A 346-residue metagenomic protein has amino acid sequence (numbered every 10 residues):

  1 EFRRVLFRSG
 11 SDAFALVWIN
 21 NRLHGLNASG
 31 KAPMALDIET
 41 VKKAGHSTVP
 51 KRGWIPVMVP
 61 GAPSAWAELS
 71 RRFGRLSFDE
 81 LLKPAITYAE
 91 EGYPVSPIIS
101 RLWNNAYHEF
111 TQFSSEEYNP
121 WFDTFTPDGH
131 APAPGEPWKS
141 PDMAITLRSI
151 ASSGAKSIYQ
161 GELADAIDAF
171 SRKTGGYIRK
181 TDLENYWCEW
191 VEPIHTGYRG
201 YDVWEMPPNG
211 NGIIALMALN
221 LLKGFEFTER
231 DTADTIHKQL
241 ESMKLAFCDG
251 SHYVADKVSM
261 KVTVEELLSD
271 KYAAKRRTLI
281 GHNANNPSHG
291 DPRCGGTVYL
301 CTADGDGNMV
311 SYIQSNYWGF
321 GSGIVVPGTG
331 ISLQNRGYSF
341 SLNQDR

Functional and structural regions predicted by a protein language model:
R3-G154, I158-Q160, A164-G210, K275-G281: Noncatalytic scaffold domains of N-terminal-nucleophile
R3-W18, R22-N27, Y177-R179, N308-R346: Active-site rim segments in enzyme catalytic domains, especially the processed small/beta chain of N-terminal
S11, W190, C294-T297, G319: Short, small/polar residue-rich loop motifs at catalytic or cofactor-binding pockets
R71-L76, S152-A155, L222-E229, G250-A255: Short helix-capping/linker segments at secondary-structure and domain boundaries
R75-E80, I158-Q160, Y177-K180, T228-R230 (+3 more regions): Acidic/polar loop patches that form or flank catalytic/metal-binding clefts of enzymes that bind anionic ligands
I213: Flexible, polar/acidic helix-loop-strand segments at domain edges
E226-N316, G328-T329, R336: Internal maturation/activation junctions in enzymes
